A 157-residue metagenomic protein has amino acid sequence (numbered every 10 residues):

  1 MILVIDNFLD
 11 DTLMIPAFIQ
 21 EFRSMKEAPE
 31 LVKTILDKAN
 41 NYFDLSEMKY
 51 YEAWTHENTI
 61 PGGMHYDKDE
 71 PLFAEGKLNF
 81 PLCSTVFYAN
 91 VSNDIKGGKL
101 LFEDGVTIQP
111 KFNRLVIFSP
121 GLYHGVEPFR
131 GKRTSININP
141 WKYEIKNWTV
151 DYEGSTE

Functional and structural regions predicted by a protein language model:
M1-L115, G121-E157: Fe(II)/2-oxoglutarate oxygenase catalytic core
